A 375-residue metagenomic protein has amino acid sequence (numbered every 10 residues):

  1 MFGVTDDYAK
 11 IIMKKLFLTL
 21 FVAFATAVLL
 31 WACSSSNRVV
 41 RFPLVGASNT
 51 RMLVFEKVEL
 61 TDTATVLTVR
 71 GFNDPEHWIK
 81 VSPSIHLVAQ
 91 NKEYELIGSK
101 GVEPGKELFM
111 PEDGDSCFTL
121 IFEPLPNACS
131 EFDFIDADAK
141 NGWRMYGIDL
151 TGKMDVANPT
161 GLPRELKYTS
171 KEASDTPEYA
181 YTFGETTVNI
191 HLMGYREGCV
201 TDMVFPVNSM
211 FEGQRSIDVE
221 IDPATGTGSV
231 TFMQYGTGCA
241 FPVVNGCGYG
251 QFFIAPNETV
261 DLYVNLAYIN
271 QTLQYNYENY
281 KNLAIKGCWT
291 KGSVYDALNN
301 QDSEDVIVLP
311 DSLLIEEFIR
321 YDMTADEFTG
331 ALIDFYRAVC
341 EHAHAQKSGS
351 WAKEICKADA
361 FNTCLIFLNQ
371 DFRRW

Functional and structural regions predicted by a protein language model:
M1-V39: Bacterial Sec-dependent N-terminal signal peptides
F17-L20, E59-T63, E112, I221-A224: Short, ordered beta-strand-loop transition motifs
C33-G161: Conserved functional micro-motifs across diverse proteins
D138, G246, N362-I366: Short, flexible beta-strand-to-coil junctions
D149-S350: A non-transmembrane, solvent-exposed segment enriched in polar/low-complexity residues
C356-W375: Extended amphipathic alpha-helical segments with heptad-repeat/coiled-coil character used for oligomerization, fusion
